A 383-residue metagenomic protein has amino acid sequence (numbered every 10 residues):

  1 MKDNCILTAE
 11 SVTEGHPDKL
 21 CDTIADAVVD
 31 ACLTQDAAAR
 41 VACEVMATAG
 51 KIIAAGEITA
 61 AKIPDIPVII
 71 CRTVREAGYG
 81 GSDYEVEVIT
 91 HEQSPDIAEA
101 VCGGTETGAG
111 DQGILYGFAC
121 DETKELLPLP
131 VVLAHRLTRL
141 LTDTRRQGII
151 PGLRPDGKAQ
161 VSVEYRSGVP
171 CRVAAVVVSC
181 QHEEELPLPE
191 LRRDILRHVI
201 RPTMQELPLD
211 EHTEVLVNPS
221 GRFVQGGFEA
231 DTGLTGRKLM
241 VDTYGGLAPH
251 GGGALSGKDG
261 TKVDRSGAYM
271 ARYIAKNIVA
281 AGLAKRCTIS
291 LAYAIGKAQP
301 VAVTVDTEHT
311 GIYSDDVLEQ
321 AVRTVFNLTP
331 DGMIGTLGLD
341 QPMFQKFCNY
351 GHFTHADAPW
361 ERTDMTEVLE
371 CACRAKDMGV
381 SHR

Functional and structural regions predicted by a protein language model:
M1-R40, V368, A372: N-terminal, positively charged regions that mediate nucleic acid binding
T8, G50, V68, R75 (+3 more regions): Glycine-rich, mobile lid/loop segments that gate access to catalytic sites or pores
E10-V12, H16-C21, T107-T123, V224-A248 (+2 more regions): Conserved phosphate/anionic-ligand binding catalytic regions in large, soluble enzymes, centered on
E14-L33, T123-R139, D259-G282: Alpha-helical support elements that line or immediately flank enzyme active sites and cofactor-binding pockets
A39-C43, G157-V163, T213-V217, L283-A294: A short glycine-rich, hydrophobically flanked beta-strand micro-motif that places a catalytic Asp/Glu for divalent metal
A42-A60, I295-Q299: Short, charge-patterned binding micro-sites
T48, R286, Y293-R383: Internal helix-turn-beta structural module
L186-A280: Glycine-rich anion/phosphate-binding loop at the beta-strand->alpha-helix junction
